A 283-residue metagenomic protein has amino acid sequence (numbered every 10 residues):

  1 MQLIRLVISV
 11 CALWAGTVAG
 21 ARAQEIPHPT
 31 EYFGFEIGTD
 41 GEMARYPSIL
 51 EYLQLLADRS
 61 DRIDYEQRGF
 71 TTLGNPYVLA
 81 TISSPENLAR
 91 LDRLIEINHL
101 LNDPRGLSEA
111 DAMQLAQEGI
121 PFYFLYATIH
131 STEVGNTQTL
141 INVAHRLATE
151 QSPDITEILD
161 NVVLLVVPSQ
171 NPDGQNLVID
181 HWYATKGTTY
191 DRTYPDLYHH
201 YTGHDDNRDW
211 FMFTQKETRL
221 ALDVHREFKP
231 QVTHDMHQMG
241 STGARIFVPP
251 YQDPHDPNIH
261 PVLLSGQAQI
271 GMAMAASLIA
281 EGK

Functional and structural regions predicted by a protein language model:
M1-L3: N-terminal secretory signal peptides that target proteins for export/translocation
R5-T17: Bacterial N-terminal signal peptides
A23-K283: Structured catalytic-domain cores with a bias toward divalent-metal coordination
